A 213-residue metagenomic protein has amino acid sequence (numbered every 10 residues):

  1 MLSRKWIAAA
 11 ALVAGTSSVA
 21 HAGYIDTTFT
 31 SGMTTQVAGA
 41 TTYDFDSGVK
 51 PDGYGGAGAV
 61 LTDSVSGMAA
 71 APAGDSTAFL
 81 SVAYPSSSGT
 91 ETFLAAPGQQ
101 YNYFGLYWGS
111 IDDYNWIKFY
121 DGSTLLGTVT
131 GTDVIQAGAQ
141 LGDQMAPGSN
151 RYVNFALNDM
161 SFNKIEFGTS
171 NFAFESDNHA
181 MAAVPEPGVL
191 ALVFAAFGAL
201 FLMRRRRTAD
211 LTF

Functional and structural regions predicted by a protein language model:
M1-I7: Bacterial N-terminal signal peptides that target proteins for export
A9-T16: Bacterial N-terminal signal peptides
T16-S17, G198: Hydrophobic alpha-helical membrane context
S18-A22: Sec/Tat signal peptide C-region and signal peptidase I cleavage site
G23-A183: Surface-exposed, well-ordered secondary-structure segments
E186-R204: A short, hydrophobic C-terminal helix/tail in secreted or cell-surface proteins
F201-F213: C-terminal membrane-anchoring or membrane-association module
